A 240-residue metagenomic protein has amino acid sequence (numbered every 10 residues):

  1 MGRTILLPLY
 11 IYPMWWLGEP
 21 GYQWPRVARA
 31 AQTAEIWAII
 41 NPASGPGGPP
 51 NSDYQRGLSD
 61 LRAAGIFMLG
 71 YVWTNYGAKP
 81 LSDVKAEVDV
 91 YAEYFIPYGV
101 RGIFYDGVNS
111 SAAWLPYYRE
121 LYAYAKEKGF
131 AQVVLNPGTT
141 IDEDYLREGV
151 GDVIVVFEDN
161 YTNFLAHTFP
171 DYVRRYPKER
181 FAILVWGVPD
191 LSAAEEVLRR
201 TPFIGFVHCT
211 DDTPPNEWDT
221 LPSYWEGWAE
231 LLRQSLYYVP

Functional and structural regions predicted by a protein language model:
M1-P240: Glycan-processing catalytic domains of CAZymes
